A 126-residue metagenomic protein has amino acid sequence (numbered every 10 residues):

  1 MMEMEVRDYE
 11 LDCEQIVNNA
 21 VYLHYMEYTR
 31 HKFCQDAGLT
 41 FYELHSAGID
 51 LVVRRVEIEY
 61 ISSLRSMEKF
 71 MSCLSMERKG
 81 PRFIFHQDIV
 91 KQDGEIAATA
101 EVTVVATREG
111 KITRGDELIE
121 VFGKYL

Functional and structural regions predicted by a protein language model:
M1-M2, Q35, R65-S66, E77-L126: HotDog/MaoC-like acyl-thioester-processing domains
M1-V53, T107-L126: Hot-dog-fold acyl-thioester-processing enzymes
E10, E57, T103: Short aromatic/hydrophobic contact patches that present stacked aromatics for nucleic-acid/ligand binding
Y42, G48-I49, I61, S66-K69 (+1 more regions): Short, positively charged
V53-K69, S75-K79: Active-site beta-strand->loop segment that positions catalytic residues and contacts the acyl thioester
